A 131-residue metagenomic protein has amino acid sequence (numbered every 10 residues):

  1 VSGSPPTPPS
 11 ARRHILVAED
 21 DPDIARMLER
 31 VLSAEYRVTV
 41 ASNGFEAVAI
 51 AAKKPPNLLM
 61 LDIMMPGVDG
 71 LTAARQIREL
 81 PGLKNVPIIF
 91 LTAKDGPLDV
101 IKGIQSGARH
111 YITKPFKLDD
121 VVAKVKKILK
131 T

Functional and structural regions predicted by a protein language model:
E19: Conserved acidic carboxylate
D23-S33: Charged docking surfaces used in two-component/phosphorelay signaling
V40-L58: Acidic, metal-coordinating helix/loop segments flanking the phosphotransfer/catalytic sites of two-component signaling
M65: Receiver (REC) domain active-site loop signature in two-component systems and cognate sites in sensor histidine kinases
F116-K126: C-terminal output helix
